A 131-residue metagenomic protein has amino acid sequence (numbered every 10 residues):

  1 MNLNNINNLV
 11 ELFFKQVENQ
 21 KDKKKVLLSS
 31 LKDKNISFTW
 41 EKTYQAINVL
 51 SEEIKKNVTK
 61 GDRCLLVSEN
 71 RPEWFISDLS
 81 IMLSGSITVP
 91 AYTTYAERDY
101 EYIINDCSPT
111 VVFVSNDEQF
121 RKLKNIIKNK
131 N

Functional and structural regions predicted by a protein language model:
N2-L27, Q45: A short N-terminal helical cap/helix-turn-helix that marks the beginning of AMP-binding/adenylate-forming
V26-R71, F75, L79, A96-E101 (+1 more regions): Conserved AMP-binding/adenylate-forming core of the ANL superfamily
M82: Anion (oxyanion) recognition and catalysis
G85: Structured binding elements
Y95-K128: Conserved ATP-dependent adenylate/AMP-binding module captured primarily in the ANL superfamily
